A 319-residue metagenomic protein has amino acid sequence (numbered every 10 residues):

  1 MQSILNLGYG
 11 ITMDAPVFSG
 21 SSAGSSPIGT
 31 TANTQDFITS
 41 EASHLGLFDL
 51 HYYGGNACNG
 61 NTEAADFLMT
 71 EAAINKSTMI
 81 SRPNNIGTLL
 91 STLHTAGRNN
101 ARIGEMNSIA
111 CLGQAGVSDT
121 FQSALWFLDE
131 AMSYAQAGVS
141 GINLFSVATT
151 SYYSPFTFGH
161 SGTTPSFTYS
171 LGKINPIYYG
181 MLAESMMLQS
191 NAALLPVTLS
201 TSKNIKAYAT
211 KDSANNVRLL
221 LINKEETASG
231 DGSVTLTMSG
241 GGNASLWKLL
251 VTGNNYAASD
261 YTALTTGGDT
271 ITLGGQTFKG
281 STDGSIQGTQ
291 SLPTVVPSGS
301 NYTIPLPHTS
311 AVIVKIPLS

Functional and structural regions predicted by a protein language model:
M1-E130, A137: Noncatalytic carbohydrate-binding groove/subsite architecture in carbohydrate-active enzymes
G46, M132, S140, V217 (+1 more regions): Residue-level detector of short, conserved catalytic/binding motifs and their immediate flanks
D49, I103, N143, R218-L221: Structured core elements
Y52-G54, N107-S108, A148-T149, N223-E226 (+1 more regions): Glycine-rich beta-alpha junction loops
I103, N107-A207, S213-A214: Aromatic/acidic polysaccharide-binding cleft in carbohydrate-active enzymes
T201-G242, L246-Y256, T309-V312: Carbohydrate-binding surface patches
G241-Y302, L306: Acidic, Ser/Thr/Pro-rich beta/coil linker or hinge segments at domain junctions
S300-L318: Extended hydrophobic packing segments that form well-structured cores
